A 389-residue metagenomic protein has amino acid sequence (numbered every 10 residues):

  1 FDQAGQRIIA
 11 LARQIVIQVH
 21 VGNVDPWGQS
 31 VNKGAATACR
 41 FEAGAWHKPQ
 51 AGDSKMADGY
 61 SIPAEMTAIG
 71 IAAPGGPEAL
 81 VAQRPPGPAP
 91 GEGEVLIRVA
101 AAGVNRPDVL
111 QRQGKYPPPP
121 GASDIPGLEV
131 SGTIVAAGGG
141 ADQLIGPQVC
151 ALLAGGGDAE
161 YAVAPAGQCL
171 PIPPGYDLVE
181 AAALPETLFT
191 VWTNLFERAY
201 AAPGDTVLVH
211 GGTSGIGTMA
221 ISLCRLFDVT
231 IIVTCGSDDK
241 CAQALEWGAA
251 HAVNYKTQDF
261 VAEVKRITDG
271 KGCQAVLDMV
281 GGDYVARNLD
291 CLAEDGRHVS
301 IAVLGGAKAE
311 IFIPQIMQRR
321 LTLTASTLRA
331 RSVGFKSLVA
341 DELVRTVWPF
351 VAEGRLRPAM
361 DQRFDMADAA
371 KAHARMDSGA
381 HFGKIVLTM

Functional and structural regions predicted by a protein language model:
Q6-A10, I15-S54: Polybasic, low-complexity intrinsically disordered segments
A57-A64, G334-M389: C-terminal hydrophobic helical "lid"/dimerization subdomain of Rossmann-like NAD(P)H-dependent oxidoreductases
I62-A64, P74-A79, R84-S131: N-terminal glycine-rich beta->alpha transition that marks the start or flank of a dinucleotide-binding site
G121, Q148-T213: NAD(P)H dinucleotide-binding glycine-rich loop of Rossmann-like/cofactor-binding domains, especially the beta1-alpha1
S131-A154: A glycine-/small-residue-rich N-terminal strand-loop-strand element that serves as the cofactor-binding glycine loop
A182-L184, L188-T257: Mid-domain Rossmann-like dinucleotide-binding core that forms the NAD(H)/NADP(H) cofactor-binding site
C235, D283-R355, T388-M389: Glycine-rich phosphate-binding loop and adjacent beta-alpha segment of Rossmann(oid) nucleotide-cofactor-binding
F260-G270: Short amphipathic alpha-helix with an adjacent loop that forms part of the alpha/beta core around
